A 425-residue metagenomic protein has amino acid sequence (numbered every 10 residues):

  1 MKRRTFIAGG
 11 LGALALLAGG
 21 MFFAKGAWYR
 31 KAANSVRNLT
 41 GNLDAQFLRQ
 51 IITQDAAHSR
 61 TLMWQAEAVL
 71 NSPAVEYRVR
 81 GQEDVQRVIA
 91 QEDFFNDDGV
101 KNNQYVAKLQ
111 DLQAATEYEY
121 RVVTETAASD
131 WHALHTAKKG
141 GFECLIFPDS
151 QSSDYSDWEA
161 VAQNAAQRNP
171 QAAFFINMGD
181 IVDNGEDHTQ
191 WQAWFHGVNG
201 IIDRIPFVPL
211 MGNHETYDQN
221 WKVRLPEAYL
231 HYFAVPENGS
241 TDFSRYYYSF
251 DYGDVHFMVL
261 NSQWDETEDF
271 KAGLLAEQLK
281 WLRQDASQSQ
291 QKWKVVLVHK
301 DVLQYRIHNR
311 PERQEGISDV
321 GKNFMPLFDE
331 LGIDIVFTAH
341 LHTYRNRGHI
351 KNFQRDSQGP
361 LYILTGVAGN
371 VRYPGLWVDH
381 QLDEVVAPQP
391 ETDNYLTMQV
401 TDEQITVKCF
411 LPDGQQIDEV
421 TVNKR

Functional and structural regions predicted by a protein language model:
K2-I146, Q167, E391-T392, T397-R425: Acidic, histidine-bearing metal-coordination/catalytic regions of metal-dependent phosphoesterases
H58-R60, N71-A74, D154-S156, E266-E268 (+2 more regions): Short, solvent-exposed loop/turn elements at domain surfaces
V106-L109, E117-A133, K138, T189-Q290 (+5 more regions): Extended active-site neighborhood of metal-dependent phosphoesterases/phosphodiesterases
A127-M178, D183-N184: An acidic-aromatic substrate-binding cleft motif
I146-P148, F175-G179, F207-G212, V295-V298 (+3 more regions): Active-site neighborhood of phospho(di)ester-bond hydrolases with catalytic His/Asp-centered motifs
V182, S289-I307: Short acidic, glycine-rich surface-loop motifs adjacent to enzyme active sites
S262, V298-D301, H340-L341, F410: Short, well-ordered beta-to-alpha junction loops that form the rim of enzyme active sites and present histidine/acidic
V320, F324-L327: Active-site neighborhood of glycoside hydrolase catalytic domains
